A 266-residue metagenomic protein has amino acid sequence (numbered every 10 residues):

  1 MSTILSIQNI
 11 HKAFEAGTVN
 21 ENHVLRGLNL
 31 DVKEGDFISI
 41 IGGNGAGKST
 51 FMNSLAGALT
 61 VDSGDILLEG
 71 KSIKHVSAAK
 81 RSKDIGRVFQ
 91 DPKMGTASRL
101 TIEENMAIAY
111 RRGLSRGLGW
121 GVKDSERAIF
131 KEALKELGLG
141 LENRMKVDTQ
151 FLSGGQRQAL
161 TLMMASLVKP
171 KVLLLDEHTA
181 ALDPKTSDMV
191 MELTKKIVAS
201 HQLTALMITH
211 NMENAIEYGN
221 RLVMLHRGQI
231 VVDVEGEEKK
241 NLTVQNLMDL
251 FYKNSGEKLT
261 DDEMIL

Functional and structural regions predicted by a protein language model:
T3-I4, A13-G27, S77: A short, flexible loop at the N-terminus of ABC-type nucleotide-binding domains that lies
T18, S72-G86, M94, R116-G117 (+2 more regions): ABC ATPase NBD coupling module
I41-G43: The feature captures the beta-strand-to-loop junction immediately N-terminal to the Walker
A56: Helix-to-loop junction immediately C-terminal to a conserved catalytic motif
G64-S72, V232-V234: Conserved ABC transporter NBD signature motif
T209-H210: H-loop/switch region of ABC-family ATPase nucleotide-binding domains
Q229-K253: Conserved beta-strand-loop-alpha-helix hinge in the C-terminal portion of ABC ATPase nucleotide-binding domains
